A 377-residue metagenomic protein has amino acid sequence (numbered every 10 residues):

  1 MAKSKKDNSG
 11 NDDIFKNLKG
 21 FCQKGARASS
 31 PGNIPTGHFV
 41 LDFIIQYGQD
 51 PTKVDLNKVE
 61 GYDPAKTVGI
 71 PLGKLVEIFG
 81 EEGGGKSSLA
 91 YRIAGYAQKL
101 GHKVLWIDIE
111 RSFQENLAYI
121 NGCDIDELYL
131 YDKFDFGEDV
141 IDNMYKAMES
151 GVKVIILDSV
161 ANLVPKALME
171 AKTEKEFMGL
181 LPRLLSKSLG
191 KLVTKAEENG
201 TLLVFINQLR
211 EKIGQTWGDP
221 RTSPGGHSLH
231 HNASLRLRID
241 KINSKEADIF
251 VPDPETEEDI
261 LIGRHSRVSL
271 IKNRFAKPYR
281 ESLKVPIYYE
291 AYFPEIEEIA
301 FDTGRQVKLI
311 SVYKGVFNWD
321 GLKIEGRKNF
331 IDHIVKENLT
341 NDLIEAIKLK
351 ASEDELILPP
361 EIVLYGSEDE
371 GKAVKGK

Functional and structural regions predicted by a protein language model:
A2-E127, K146: The Walker A/P-loop phosphate-binding site
K5, E81, R92-I93, A97-K191: Conserved inter-motif catalytic segment of the P-loop NTP-binding fold
L41, A118, D158, N207 (+3 more regions): Residue-level signature of catalytic and energy-coupling elements of molecular machines, predominantly ATP/GTP-dependent
N57-A65, G69, Y129-D139, Y313-G326: Short linear loop/turn motifs
L168, E211, V316: N-terminal cationic and glycine-rich segments that engage phosphates or anionic surfaces
M178-V307: Phosphate-binding/switch region of NTP-binding enzymes
E295-E325: Long, well-ordered amphipathic alpha-helical subdomains in the mid-to-C-terminal portions of large enzyme subunits
G315-K377: Terminal-proximal interaction/regulatory segments of ATP-powered molecular machines
